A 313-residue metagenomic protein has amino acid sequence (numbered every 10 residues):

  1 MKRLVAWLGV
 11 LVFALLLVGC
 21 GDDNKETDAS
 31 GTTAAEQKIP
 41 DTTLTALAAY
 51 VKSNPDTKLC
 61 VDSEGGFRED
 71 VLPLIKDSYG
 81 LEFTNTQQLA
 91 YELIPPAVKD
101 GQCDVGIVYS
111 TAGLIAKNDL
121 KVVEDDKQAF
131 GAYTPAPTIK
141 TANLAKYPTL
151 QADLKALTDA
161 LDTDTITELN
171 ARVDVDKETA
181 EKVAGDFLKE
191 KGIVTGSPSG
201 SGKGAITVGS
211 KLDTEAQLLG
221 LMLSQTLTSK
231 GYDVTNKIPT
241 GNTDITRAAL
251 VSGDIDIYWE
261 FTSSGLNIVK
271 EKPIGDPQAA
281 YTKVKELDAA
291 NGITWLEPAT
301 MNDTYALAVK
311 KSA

Functional and structural regions predicted by a protein language model:
M1-L8: Bacterial N-terminal signal peptides that target proteins for export
L15-G19: C-terminal motif of bacterial Sec signal peptides marking the signal peptidase cleavage site
C20-D28: Bacterial lipoprotein signal-peptidase II cleavage site
A29, T111-T158, A289-T294, P298-L307: Periplasmic-binding protein-like
S30, A34-P95, D100, E178-K182 (+3 more regions): Bilobed "Venus flytrap"/periplasmic-binding protein-like clamshell domains and structurally analogous long
T33, E64-D70, K76-L81, P148-I206 (+1 more regions): An extracytoplasmic/periplasmic, membrane-proximal ligand-sensing/linker region
K38-V51, T134-V173, A306-A313: Bilobed periplasmic-binding protein/Venus flytrap-like ligand-binding cleft at the lobe interface of extracytoplasmic
A97-V123, W259-E286: A ligand-binding cleft/hinge motif common to bilobed small-molecule-binding domains
